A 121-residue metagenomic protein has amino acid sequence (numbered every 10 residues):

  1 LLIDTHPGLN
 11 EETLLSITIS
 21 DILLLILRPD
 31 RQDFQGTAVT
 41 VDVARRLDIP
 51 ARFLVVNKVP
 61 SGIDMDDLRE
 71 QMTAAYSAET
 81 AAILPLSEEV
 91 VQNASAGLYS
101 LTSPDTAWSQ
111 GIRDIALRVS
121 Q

Functional and structural regions predicted by a protein language model:
I3-I83, Q92: Conserved catalytic-core segment of NTP-binding enzymes
I49, P104-T106, I115-L117: Short, intrinsically disordered/low-complexity patches at protein termini and at juxtamembrane boundaries
L68, W108-G111: Hydrophobic alpha-helical packing elements
Q92-S95, I115: Conserved N-terminal glycine/acidic-rich loop preference
A94-S109: C-terminal boundary of histidine-terminating zinc-finger modules
G111-Q121: C-terminal alpha-helix
